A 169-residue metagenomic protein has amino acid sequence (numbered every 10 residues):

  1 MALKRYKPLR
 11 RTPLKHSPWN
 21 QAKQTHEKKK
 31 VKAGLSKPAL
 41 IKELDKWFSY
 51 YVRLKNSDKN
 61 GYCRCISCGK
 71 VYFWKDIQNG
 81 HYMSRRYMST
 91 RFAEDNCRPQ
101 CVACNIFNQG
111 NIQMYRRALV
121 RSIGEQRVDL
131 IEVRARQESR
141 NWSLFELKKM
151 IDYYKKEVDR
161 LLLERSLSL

Functional and structural regions predicted by a protein language model:
M1, C68-K70, C104: Short Cys/His-rich metal-coordination motifs, predominantly Zn2+-binding knuckles/fingers
M1-Y51, N56, E132-L169: A boundary/linker detector
S36, L40, S89, F107: Conserved aromatic-histidine-acidic binding/catalytic patches
D45-F48, K55-R64, A93-C97: Short metal-coordination and nucleic-acid-contact micro-motifs, chiefly zinc-binding Cys/His arrays
R64-C97: Histidine-centered nuclease catalytic patch
F73, N96-G124: Short Cys/His-centered divalent metal-binding micro-motifs
R85-C97, V120-A135: Short microdomains enriched in Cys/His and/or Lys/Arg
